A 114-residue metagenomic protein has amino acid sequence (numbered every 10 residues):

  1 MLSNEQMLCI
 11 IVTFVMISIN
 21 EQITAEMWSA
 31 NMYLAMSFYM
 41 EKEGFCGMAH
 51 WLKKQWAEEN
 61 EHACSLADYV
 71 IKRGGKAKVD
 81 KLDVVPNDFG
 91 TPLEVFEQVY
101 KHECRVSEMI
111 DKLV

Functional and structural regions predicted by a protein language model:
S3-N4, G75, D111: Generic cytosolic/nucleocytoplasmic N-terminal low-complexity/intrinsically disordered segments
S3-Q22: Disorder-to-helix initiation segments
N4-E5, C9, M27, F38 (+1 more regions): Mixed-charge, polar/low-complexity N-terminal
I11, E43, V85-D88: Juxtamembrane/interface segments of multi-pass membrane proteins
V15, F45-M48, P92: Residue-level recognition of alpha-helical structural elements
S18-A25, S29, Y33-M36, D68 (+1 more regions): Acidic/histidine-rich alpha-helical segments that form the ligand environment of transition-metal centers
M36-K81: Conserved alpha-helical segments that form or flank metal/cofactor-binding pockets of metalloenzymes
